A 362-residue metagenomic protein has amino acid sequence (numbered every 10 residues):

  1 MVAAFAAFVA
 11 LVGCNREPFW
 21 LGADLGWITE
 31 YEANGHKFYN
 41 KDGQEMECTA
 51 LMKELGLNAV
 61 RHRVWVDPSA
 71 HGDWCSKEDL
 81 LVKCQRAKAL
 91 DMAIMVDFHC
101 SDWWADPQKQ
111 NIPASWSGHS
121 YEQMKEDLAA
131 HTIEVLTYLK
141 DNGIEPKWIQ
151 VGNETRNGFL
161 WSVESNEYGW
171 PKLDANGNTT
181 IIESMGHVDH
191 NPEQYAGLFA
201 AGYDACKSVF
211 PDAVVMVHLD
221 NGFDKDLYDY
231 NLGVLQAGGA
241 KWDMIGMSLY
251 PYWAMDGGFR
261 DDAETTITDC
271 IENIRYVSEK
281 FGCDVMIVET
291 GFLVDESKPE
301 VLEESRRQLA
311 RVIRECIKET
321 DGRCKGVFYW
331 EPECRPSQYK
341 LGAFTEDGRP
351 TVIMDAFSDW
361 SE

Functional and structural regions predicted by a protein language model:
A6-E17: Bacterial Sec-dependent signal peptides at the C-terminal "C-region" and cleavage site
R16-L51: Boundary/entry segment of secreted carbohydrate-active catalytic domains
L21-L25, V60-H62, I94-F98, K147-V151 (+4 more regions): Hydrophobic faces of well-ordered beta-strands that scaffold small-molecule active sites in alpha/beta enzyme cores
G26-I28, W65-D67, H99-W103, V151-R156 (+4 more regions): Active-site beta-loop-alpha junctions enriched in small/polar residues
A33-K37, W104, N166-G177, I181 (+4 more regions): Aromatic-rich peripheral "rim/lid" segments of glycoside hydrolase catalytic domains that contact and position glycan
D42, M46-T49, S208-H218, G222-K298 (+3 more regions): Glycoside hydrolase catalytic-domain groove-lining segments
E47-L51, S76-R86, H131, V135 (+7 more regions): A general structural detector for well-ordered alpha-helical segments in enzyme core domains, enriched
A50-N191, Y195-V214, D220: Substrate-binding cleft and catalytic face of glycoside hydrolase catalytic domains, especially the flexible beta-alpha
